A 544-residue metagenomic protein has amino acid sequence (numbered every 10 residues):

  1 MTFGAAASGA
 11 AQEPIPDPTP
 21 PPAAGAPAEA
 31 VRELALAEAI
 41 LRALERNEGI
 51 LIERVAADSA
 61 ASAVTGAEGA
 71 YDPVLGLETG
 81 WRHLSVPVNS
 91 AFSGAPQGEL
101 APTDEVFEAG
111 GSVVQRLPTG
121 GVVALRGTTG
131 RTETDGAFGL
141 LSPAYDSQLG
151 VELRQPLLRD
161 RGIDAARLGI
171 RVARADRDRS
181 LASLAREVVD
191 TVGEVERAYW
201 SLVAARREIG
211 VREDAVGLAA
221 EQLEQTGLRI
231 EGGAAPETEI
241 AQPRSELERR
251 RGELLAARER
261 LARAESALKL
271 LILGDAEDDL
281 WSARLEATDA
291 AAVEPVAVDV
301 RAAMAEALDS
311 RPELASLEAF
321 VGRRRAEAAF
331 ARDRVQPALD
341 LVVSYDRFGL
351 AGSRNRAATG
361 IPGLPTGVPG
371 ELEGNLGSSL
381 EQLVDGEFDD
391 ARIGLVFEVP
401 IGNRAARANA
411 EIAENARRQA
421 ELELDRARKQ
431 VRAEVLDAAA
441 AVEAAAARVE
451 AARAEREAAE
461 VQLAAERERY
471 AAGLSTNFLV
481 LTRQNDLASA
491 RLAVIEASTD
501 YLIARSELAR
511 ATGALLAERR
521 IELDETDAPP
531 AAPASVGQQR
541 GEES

Functional and structural regions predicted by a protein language model:
A10-E13, H83-S85, G274-D279, A283 (+8 more regions): Acidic, low-complexity, intrinsically disordered peripheral segments
A11-F107, L153-L168, V172-R174, Y199 (+10 more regions): Bacterial Sec-pathway N-terminal export signals of envelope proteins
L51-V55, E68-G69, P118-D146, L158-A182 (+8 more regions): Sec/SRP-type N-terminal targeting helices
A67, L181-A303, A441, A465-E468 (+4 more regions): Periplasmic alpha-helical coiled-coil/stalk elements that build and connect Gram-negative outer-membrane
L77-H83, L125-R131, L341-R347: Transmembrane beta-barrel strands of outer-membrane/channel proteins
V86-S90, T134-F138, E237, L350-R354: Outer-membrane beta-barrel proteins
F92-Q97, L140-Y145, R356-P362: Flexible, surface-exposed loop regions and adjacent strand-edge segments of Gram-negative outer-membrane beta-barrel
T103-A109, Y145-L149, D389-A391: Residues that define the transmembrane beta-barrel architecture of outer-membrane proteins
